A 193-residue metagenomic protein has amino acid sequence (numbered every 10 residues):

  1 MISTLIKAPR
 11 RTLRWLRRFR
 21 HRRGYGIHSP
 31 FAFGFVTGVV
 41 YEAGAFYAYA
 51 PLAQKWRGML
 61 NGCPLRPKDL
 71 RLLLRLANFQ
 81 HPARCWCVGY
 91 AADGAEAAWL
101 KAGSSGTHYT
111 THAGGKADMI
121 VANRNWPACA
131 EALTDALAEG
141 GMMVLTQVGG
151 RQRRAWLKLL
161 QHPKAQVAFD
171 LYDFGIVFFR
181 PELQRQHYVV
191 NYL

Functional and structural regions predicted by a protein language model:
M1-A138, G149-L193: A short alpha-helical cap/connector motif
G141: Glycine-centered, small-residue-biased loops immediately flanking beta-strands in adenine/cofactor-binding cores
